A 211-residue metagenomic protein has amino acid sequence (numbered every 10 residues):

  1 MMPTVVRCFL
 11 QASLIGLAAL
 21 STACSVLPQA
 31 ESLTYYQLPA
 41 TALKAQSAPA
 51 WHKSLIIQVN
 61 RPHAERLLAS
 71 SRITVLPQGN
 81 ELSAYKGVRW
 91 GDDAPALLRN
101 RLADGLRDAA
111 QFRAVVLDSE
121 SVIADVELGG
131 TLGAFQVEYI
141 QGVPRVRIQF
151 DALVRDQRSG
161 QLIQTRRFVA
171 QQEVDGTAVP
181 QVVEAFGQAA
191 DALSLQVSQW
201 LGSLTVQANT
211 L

Functional and structural regions predicted by a protein language model:
M2-S13: Bacterial N-terminal signal peptides that target proteins for export
L20-A23: C-terminal motif of bacterial Sec signal peptides marking the signal peptidase cleavage site
S25-A94, L204-L211: A structural "domain/chain start" motif
L27-Q46, K53, D104, A109-S159 (+1 more regions): Surface-exposed short loop/turn segments
P62, T131-F135, V169-A170: Generic short beta-strand segments
E81-R89, R158-L195, Q199: Short secondary-structure boundary motifs at beta->alpha junctions and helix caps
P95, R99, A103, A109 (+3 more regions): Extracytoplasmic/secreted envelope proteins and their assembly/folding machinery, especially bacterial periplasmic
D108-V115, Q199-L211: Surface-exposed helix-capping loop/turn segments at secondary-structure junctions
